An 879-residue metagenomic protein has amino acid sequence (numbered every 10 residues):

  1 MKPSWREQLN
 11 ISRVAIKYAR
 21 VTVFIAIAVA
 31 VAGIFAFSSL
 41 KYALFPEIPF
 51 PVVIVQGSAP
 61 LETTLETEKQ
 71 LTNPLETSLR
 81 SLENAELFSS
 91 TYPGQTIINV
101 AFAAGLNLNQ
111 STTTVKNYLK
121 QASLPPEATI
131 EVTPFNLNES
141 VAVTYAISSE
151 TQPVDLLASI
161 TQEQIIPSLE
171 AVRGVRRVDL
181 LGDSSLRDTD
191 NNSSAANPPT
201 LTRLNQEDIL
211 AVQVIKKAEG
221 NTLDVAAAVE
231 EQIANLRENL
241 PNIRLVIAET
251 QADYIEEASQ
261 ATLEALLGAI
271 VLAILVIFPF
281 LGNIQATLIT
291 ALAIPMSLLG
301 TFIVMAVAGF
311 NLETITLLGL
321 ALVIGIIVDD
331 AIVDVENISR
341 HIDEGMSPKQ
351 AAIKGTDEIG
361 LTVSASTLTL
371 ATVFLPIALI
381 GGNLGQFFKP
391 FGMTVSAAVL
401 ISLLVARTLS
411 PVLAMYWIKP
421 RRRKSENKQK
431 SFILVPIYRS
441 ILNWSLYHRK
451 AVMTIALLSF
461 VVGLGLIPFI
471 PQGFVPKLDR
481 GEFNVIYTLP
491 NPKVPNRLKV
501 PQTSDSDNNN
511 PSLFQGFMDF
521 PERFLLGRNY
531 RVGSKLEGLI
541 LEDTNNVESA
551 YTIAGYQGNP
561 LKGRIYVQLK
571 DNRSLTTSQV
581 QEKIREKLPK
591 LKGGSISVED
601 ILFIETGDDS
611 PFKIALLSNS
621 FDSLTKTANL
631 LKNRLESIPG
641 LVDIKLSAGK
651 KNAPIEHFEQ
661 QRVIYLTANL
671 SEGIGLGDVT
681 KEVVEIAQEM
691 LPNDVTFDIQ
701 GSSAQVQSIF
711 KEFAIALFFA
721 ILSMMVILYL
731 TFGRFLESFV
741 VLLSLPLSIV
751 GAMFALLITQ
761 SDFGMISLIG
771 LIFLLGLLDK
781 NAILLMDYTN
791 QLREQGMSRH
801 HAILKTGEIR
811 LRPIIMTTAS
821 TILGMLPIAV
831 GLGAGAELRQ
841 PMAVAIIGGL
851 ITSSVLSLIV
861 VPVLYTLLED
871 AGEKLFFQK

Functional and structural regions predicted by a protein language model:
M1-V23, I353, N383, R407-F460 (+3 more regions): Interfacial helix-loop-helix hairpins and adjacent transmembrane helices of multi-pass alpha-helical membrane proteins
K2-L267: Membrane-proximal extracytoplasmic
R6-S12, I16, E66-F135, P501-G607: Solvent-exposed, membrane-proximal periplasmic/extracellular interface segments of envelope transport and secretion
R20-V21, I27-T63, L106, K120-E127 (+3 more regions): Transmembrane helices with small-residue packing motifs
V31, A36-S39, L156-I209, E548-A554 (+6 more regions): Extracytoplasmic
A36, L275-S339, V726-I809, T817-G831 (+1 more regions): Hydrophobic transmembrane alpha-helices and their membrane-interface caps in long multi-pass transport proteins
I255, S259, V335, H341-L368 (+4 more regions): Helix-loop junctions and hydrophobic alpha-helical segments within the transmembrane domains of large membrane
L275-F280, G300-L312, S364-L409, L413-M415 (+4 more regions): Hydrophobic, glycine/alanine-rich multi-pass transmembrane helices and their short helix-loop junctions in large
